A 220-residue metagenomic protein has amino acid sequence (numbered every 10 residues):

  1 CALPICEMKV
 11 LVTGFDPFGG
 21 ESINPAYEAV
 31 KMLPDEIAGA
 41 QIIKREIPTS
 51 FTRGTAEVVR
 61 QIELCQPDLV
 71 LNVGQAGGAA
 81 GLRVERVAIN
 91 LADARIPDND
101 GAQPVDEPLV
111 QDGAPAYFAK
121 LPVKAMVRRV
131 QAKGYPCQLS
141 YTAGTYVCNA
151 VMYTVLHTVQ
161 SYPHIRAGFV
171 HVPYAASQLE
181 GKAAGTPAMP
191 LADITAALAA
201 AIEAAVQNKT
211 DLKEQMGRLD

Functional and structural regions predicted by a protein language model:
C1-L3: Short, small-residue-biased leader/transition segments that mark boundaries at the very start of proteins
E7-A143, L156-H164, A184-D220: N-terminal catalytic or cofactor-binding beta/alpha core of small enzyme domains
N149-L156: Hydrophobic, aromatic-enriched interface-forming segments
A167: Glycine-rich phosphate/pyrophosphate-binding loops and their adjacent beta-strand/loop elements at enzyme active sites
H171-S177: An accessory alpha-helical subdomain
L179-K182: Short conserved micro-motifs at the rims of enzyme active sites and ligand-binding pockets
